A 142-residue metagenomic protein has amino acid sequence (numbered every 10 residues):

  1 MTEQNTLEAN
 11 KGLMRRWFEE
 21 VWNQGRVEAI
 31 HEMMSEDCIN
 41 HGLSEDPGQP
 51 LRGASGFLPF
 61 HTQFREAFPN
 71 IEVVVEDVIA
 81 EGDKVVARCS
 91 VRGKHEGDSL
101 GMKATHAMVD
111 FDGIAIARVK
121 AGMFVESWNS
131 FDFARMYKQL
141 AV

Functional and structural regions predicted by a protein language model:
M1-V142: C-terminal and inter-domain tail/linker signature
